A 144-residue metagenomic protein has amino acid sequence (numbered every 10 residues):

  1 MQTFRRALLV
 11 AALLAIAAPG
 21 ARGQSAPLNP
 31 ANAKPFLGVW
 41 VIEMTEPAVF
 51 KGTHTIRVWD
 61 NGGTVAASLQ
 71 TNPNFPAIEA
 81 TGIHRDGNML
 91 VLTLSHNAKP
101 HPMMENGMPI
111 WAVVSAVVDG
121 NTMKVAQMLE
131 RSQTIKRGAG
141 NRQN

Functional and structural regions predicted by a protein language model:
M1-L9: Bacterial N-terminal signal peptides that target proteins for export
L9-A17: Bacterial N-terminal signal peptides
P19-G23: Sec/Tat signal peptide C-region and signal peptidase I cleavage site
Q24, N141-N144: Short, solvent-exposed mixed-charge patches
Q24-V118, A126, Q133-T134: Central antiparallel beta-sheet cores of small beta-barrel/beta-sandwich binding domains
N121-T122, N144: A conserved amphipathic terminal alpha-helix motif
